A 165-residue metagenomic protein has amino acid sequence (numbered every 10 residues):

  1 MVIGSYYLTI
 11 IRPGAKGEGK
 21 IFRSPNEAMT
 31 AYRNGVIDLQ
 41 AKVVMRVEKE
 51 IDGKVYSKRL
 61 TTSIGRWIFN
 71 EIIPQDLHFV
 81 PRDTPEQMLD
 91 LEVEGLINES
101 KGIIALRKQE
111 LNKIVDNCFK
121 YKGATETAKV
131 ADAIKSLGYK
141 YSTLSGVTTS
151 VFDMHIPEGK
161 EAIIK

Functional and structural regions predicted by a protein language model:
M1-K165: Feature marking long nucleic-acid-engaging regions of large polymerase/nuclease enzymes
